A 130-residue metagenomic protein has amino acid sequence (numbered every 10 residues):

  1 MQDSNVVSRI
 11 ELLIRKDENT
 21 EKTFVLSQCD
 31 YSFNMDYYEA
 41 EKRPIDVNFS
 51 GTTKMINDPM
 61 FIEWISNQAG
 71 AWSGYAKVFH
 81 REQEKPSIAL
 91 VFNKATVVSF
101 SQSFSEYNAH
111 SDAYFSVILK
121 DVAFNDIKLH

Functional and structural regions predicted by a protein language model:
M1-H130: Glycine-rich, low-complexity intrinsically disordered segments
